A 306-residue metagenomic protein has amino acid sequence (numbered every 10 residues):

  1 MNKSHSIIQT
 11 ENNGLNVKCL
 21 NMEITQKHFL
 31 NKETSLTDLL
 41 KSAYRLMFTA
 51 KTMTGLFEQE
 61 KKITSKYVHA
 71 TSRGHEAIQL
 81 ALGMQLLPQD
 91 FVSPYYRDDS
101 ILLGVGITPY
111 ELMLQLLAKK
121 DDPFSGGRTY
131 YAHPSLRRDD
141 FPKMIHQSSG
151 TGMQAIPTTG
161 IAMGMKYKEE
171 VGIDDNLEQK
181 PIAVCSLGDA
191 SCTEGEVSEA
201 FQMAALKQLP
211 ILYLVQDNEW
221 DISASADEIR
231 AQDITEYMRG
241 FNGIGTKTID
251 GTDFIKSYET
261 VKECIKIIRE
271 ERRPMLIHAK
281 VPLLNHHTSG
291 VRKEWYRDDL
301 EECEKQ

Functional and structural regions predicted by a protein language model:
N2-I24, I267-Q306: Glycine/aspartate-rich loop-and-adjacent alpha/beta segment that forms the canonical ThDP
N2-V68, P88, E304: Cofactor-/ligand-binding subdomain signature composed of acidic, glycine-rich, tryptophan-containing flexible loops
L46, Q89-F91, P210, I265-I267: Domain-wide signal for the mature, well-folded portions of proteins, strongly enriched in nucleus-encoded organellar
G55, Q59-K207, S225-G243: Cofactor-binding active-site loop characterized by glycine-rich and histidine/acidic residues
S93, I182-L187, L212-L214, L276-K280: Structural motif
Y96-I101, L187-T193, V215-D221, T252-I255 (+1 more regions): Acidic, glycine-rich active-site loops and adjacent beta-strand->loop/helix elements that engage anionic groups
P210-I211, G245: Short, proline-centered helix/strand-breaking motifs
E219, A224-A231, T235-L276, V281 (+1 more regions): Conserved phosphate-handling catalytic cores of large alpha/beta enzymes
